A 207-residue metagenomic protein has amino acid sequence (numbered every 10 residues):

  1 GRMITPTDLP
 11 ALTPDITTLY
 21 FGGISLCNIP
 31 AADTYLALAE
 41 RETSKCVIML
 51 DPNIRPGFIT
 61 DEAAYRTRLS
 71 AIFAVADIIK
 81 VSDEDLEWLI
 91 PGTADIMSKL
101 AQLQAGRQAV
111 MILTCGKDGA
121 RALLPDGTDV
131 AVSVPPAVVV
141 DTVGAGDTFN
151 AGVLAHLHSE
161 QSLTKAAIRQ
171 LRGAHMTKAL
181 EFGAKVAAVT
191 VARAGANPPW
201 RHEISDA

Functional and structural regions predicted by a protein language model:
G1-V130, S162, I204: Ribokinase/PfkB-type carbohydrate-kinase core domain
G92-A207: Conserved phosphate-binding/catalytic region of the ribokinase-like
